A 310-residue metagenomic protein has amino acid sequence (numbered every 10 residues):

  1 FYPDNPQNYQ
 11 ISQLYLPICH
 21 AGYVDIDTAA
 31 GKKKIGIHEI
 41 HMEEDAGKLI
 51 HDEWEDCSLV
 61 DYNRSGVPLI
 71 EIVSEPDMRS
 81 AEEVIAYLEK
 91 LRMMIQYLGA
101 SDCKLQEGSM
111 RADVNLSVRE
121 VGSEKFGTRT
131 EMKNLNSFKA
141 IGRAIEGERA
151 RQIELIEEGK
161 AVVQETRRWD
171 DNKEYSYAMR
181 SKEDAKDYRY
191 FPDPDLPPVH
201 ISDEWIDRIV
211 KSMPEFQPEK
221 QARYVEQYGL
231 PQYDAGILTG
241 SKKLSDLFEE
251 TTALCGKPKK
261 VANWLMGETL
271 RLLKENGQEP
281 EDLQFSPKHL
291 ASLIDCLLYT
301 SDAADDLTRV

Functional and structural regions predicted by a protein language model:
F1-P214, Q232, A253-K257, G267-R271 (+1 more regions): Basic, nucleic-acid-interacting segments
S202, S212-L238, D246-L247, T251: Long, charged low-complexity interaction segments
D234, L247, K257-L265, H289 (+1 more regions): Residue-level detector of well-ordered alpha-helical segments, enriched for hydrophobic/aromatic packing positions
L283-S301: Small-residue-rich helix-loop
Y299-V310: Single conserved hydrophobic/aromatic residue that forms the stacking wall/gate of nucleotide- or nucleobase-binding
